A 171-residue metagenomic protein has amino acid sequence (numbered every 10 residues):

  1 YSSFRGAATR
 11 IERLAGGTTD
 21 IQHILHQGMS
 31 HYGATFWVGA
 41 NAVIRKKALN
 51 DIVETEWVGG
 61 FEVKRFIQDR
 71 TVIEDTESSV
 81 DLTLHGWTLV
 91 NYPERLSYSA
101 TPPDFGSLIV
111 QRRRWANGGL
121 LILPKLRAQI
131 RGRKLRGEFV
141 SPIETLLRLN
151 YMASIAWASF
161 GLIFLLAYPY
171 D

Functional and structural regions predicted by a protein language model:
Y1-R131, L135: Internal catalytic domains of large membrane-associated glycosyltransferases
E138-D171: Alpha-helical bilayer-embedded segments of polytopic membrane proteins, i.e., transmembrane/intramembrane helices
